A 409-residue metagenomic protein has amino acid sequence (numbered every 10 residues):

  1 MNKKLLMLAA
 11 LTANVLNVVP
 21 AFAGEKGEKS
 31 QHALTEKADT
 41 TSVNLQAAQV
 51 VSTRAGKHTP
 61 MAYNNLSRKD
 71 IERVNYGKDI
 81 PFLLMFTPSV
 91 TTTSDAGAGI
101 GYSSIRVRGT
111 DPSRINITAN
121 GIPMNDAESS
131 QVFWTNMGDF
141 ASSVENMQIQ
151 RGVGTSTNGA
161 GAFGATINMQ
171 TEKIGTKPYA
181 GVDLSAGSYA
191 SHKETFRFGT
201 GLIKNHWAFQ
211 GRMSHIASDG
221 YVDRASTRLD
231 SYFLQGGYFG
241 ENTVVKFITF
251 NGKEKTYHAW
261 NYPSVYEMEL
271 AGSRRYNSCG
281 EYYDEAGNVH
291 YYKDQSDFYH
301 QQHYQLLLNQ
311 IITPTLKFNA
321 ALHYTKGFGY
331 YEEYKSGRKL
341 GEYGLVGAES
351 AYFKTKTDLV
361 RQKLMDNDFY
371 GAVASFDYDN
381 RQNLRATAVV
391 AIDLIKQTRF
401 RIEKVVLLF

Functional and structural regions predicted by a protein language model:
G24-R73, P112: Short, acidic, small-residue-rich periplasmic hinge/interaction motif at the N-terminus of Gram-negative outer-membrane
A55, P112, M124, E172 (+8 more regions): Structural signature of outer-membrane beta-barrel domains
P81-P123, E145: Extracytoplasmic beta-strand/coil segments of soluble accessory domains associated with Gram-negative outer-membrane
R106, P123-R151, Q170, E267: Short acidic/polar hinge/loop motifs at secondary-structure boundaries that mediate gating or recognition
G138-D183: A beta-strand signature from Gram-negative outer-membrane beta-barrel systems, especially the internal plug domain
Y179, A186-A217, V222-A259, Y299 (+1 more regions): Transmembrane beta-barrel wall of Gram-negative outer-membrane proteins
G237, V244-L307, E332-R361: Acidic/polar loop-and-plug regions of large Gram-negative outer-membrane beta-barrel proteins
F298-F409: Face-selective signature of the C-terminal outer-membrane beta-barrel domain
